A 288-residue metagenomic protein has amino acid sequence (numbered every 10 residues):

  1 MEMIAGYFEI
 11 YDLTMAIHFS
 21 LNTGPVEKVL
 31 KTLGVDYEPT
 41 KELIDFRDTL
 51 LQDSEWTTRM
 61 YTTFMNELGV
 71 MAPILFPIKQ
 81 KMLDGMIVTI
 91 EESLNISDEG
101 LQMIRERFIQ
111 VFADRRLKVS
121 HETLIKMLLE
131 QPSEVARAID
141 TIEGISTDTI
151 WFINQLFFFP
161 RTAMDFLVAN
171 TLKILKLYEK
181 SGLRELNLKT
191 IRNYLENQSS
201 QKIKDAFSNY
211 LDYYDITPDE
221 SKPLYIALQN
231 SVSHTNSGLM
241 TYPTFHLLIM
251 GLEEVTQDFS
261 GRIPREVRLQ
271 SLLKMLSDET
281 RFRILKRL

Functional and structural regions predicted by a protein language model:
M1-A227, V232: N-terminal, charged low-complexity regulatory/assembly segments
T217-D219, Q229-L288: Extended mid-to-C-terminal alpha-helical interaction segments
